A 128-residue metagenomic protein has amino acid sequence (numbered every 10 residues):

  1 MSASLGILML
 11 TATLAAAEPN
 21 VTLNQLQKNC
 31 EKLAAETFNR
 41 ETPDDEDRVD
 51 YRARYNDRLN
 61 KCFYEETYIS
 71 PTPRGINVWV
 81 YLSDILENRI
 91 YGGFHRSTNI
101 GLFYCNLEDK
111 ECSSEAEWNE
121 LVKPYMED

Functional and structural regions predicted by a protein language model:
S2-A12: Bacterial N-terminal signal peptides
L14-Y55: N-terminal export/targeting and maturation segments
V21-N24, K28, E87-R89, R96-S97: Periodic self-assembly scaffolds
L23, Y55-D57, T98, C105: Residue-level signal for mature regions of secreted extracellular proteins and peptides
N29-L33, K61-E65, Y104-N106, E111-S113: Sequence contexts marking disulfide-bonded cysteines in secreted/extracellular proteins
T37-E41, P71-G75, C112-S114, L121-V122: Extracellular/mature segments of secreted proteins
E46-H95: Mature extracytoplasmic domains of secretory-pathway proteins
G92-D128: Low-complexity intrinsically disordered segments
